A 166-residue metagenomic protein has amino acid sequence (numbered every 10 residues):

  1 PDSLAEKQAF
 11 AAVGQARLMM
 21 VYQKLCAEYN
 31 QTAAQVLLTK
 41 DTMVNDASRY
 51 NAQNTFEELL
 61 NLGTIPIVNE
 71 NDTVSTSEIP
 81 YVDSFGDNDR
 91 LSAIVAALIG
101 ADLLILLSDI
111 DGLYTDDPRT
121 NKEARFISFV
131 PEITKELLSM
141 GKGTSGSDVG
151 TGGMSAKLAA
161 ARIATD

Functional and structural regions predicted by a protein language model:
P1-T165: Nucleotide/pyrophosphate-binding catalytic subdomain
